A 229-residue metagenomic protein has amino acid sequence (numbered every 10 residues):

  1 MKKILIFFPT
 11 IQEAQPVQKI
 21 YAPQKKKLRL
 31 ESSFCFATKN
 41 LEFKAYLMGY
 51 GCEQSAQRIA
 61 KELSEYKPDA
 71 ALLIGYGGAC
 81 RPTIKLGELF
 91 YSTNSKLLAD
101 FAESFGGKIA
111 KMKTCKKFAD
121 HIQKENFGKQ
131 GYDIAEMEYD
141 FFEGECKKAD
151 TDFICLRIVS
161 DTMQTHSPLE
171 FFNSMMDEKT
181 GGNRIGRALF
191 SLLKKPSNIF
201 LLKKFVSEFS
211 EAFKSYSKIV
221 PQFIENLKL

Functional and structural regions predicted by a protein language model:
M1-L5: Extreme N-terminal starter segment of soluble prokaryotic enzymes
F8-P9, L47: Small/polar loops that bind or transfer phosphate-bearing groups
T10-I11, Y139: Helix N-cap/beta->alpha junction signal
Q12-V17, Q54: Short N-terminal binding/cap micro-motifs at the start of the first secondary-structure element
P16-Q24, A102: Short, aromatic/basic amphipathic alpha-helical patches
L28-L229: Glycine-rich phosphate- or other oxyanion-binding loops that anchor nucleotides, phosphorylated ligands
